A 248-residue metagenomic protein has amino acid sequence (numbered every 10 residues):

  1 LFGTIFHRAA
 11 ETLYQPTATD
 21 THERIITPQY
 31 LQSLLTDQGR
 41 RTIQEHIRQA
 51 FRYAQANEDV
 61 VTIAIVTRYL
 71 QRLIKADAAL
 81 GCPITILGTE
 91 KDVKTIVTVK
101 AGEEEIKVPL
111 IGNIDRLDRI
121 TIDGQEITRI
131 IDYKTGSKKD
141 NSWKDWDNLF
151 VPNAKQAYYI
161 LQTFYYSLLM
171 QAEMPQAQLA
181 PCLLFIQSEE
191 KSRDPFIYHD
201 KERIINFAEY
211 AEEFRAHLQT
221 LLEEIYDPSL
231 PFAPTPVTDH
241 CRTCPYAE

Functional and structural regions predicted by a protein language model:
L1-P16, K107, V237-E248: C-terminal, charged and often intrinsically disordered regions of DNA end-processing helicases and nucleases
F2, F6, L35, T62 (+4 more regions): Hydrophobic (often cysteine-bearing) scaffold residues that line and stabilize catalytic clefts of nucleotide/cofactor
F6-H7, L70, R116, Y166 (+1 more regions): A residue-level signal for conserved active-site and pocket-lining positions in enzyme catalytic cores
R8-V97, E202-I205: A non-catalytic, helix-rich entry segment at domain boundaries
P16, D20, D77-I84, E103 (+2 more regions): Secondary-structure transition/capping motifs at alpha-helix termini and the adjoining loop/turn into the next element
T85-L87, T128-R129, A177-C182: Residue-level recognition of the N-termini of beta-strands and the immediately preceding loop/turn
G88-Q171: Non-catalytic protein-protein interaction segments used by genome-maintenance enzymes to assemble and couple activities
A154-I160, S167-E248: Metal-dependent nuclease catalytic regions and adjoining charged, substrate-binding loops involved in nucleic-acid end
